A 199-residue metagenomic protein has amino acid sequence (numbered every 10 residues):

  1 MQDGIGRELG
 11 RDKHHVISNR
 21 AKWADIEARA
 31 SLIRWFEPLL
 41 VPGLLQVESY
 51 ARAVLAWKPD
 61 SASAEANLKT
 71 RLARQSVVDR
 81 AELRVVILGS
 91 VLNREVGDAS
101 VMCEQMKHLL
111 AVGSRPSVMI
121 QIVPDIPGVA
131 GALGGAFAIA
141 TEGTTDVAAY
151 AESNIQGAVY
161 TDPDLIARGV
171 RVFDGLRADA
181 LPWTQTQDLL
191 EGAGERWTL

Functional and structural regions predicted by a protein language model:
M1-E95, T161-D164, R171, G175-L199: Interdomain hinge/linker segments and adjacent boundary elements that couple functional modules
D98-L199: C-terminal regulatory/effector modules of DNA-binding transcriptional regulators
